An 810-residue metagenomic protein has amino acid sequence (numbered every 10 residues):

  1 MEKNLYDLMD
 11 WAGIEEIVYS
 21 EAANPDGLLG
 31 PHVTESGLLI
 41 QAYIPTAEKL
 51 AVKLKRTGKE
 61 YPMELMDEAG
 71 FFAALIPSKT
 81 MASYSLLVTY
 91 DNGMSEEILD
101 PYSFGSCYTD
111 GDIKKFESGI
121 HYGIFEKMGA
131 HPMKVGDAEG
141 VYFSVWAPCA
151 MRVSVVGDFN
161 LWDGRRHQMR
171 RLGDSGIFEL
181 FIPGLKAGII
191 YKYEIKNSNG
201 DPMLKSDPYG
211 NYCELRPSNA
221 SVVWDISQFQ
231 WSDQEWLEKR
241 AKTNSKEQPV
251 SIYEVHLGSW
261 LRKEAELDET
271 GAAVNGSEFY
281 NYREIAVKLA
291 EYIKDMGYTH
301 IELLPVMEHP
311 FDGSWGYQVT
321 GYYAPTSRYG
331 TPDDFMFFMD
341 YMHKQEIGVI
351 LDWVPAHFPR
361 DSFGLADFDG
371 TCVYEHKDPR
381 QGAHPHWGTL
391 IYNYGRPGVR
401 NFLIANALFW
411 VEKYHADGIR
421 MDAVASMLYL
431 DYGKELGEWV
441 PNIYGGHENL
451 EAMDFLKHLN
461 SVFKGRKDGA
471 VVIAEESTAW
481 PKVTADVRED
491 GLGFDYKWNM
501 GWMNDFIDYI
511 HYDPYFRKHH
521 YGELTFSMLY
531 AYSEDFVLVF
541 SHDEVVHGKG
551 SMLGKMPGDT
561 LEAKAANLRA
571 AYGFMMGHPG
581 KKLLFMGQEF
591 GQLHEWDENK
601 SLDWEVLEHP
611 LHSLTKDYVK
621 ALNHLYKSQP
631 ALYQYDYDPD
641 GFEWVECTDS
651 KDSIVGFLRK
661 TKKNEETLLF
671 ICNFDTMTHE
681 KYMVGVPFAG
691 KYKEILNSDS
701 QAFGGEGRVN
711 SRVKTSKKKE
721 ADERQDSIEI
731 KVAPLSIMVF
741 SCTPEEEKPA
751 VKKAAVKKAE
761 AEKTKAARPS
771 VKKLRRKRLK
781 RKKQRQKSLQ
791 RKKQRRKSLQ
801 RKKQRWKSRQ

Functional and structural regions predicted by a protein language model:
M1-Q248, A273, R283-I293, E562-A565 (+3 more regions): Carbohydrate-interacting/catalytic domains
L50, V153, I301-L303, I419 (+1 more regions): Hydrophobic residues within beta-strands of alpha/beta enzymes
E64-L65, R170, F311-G316, R360-D367 (+3 more regions): Short glycine-biased active-site loop of nucleotidyltransferases that positions the nucleotide triphosphate and helps
D67, A147-C149, G173, G184 (+9 more regions): Short, flexible loop/turn elements at secondary-structure junctions
C213-E214, Q234-E247, H256-E448: Substrate-binding/active-site clefts of carbohydrate-active enzymes
H415-D417, Y432-N599, V606, K627-V684 (+2 more regions): Conserved alpha/beta catalytic core and glycan-binding cleft of carbohydrate-active enzymes
V771, R775-R776, R781, R785-R791 (+2 more regions): Arginine-selective low-complexity/disordered segments
